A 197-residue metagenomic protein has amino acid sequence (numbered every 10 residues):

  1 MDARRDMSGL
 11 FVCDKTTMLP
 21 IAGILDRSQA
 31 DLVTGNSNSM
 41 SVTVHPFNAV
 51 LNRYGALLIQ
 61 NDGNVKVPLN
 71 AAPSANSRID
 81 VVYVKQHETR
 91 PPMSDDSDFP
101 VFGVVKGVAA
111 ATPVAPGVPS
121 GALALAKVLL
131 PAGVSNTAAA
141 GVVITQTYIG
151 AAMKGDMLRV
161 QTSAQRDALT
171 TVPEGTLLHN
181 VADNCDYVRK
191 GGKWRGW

Functional and structural regions predicted by a protein language model:
M1-N76: Glycine-rich, flexible loop motifs
R4, V84, Y187-K190: Intrinsically disordered, low-complexity regions enriched in Ser/Pro/Gly/Gln/His and often acidic
R5, C13, N61, R166 (+2 more regions): Intrinsic-disorder/low-complexity regions
G9-L10, T171, W194: Intrinsically disordered, low-complexity segments enriched in polar/charged small residues
S28, V33, V82, L158 (+1 more regions): Intrinsic disorder/low-complexity detector
P46-A164: Beta-strand-rich solenoidal segments
P92-P100, S135-A140, E174-W197: Short, surface-exposed terminal/edge motifs of secreted or surface/virion proteins that either
Q165-E174: Disulfide-braced loops of extracellular cysteine-rich modules
